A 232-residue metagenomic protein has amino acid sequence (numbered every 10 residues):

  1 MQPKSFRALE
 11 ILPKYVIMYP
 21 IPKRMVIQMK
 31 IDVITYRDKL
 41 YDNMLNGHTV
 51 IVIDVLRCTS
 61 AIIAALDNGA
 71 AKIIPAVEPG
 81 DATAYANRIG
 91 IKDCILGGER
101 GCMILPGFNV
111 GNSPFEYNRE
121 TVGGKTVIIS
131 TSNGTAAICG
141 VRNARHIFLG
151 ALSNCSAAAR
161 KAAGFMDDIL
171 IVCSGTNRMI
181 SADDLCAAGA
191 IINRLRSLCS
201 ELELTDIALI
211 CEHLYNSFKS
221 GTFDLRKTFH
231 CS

Functional and structural regions predicted by a protein language model:
K14-P20, M25: Short, positively charged and aromatic/hydrophobic N-terminal segments
I27, Y41-L45, N87-I89, N118-V122 (+2 more regions): Solvent-exposed alpha-helices and their adjacent loops that cap or buttress functional pockets in soluble metabolic
I31-D32, H48-I51, A71-I73, D93-L96 (+3 more regions): Structural motif
T35-D38, I53-L56, A76-P79, G98-G101 (+5 more regions): Fold-independent oxyanion-binding glycine-rich loops and adjacent beta-strand/coil segments at enzyme active sites
D38-D42, V50-A64: Short acidic, Gly/Ser-rich segments with clustered Asp/Glu that frequently serve as metal-coordination loops in enzyme
I63, A71-T83, R88-G90, C94-G101: A short aromatic-anchored loop/beta-hairpin motif
G107-A136, G140-H146, R160, D167 (+1 more regions): Long, charged alpha-helical interface segments
S174-D184: Phosphate/ribose-phosphate-bearing ligand recognition and processing surfaces, centered on ADP-ribose/NAD(+/P+) systems
